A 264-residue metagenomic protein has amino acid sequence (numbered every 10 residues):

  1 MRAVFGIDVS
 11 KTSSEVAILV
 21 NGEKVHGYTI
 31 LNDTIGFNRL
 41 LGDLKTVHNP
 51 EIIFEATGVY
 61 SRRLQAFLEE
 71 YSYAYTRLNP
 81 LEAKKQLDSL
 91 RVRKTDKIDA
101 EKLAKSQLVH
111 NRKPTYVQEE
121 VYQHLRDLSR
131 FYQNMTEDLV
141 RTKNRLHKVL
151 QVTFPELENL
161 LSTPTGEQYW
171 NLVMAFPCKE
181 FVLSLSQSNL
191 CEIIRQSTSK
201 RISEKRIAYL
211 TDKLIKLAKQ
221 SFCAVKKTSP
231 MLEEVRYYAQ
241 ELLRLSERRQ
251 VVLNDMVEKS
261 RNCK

Functional and structural regions predicted by a protein language model:
M1-K264: A detector of single, family-specific signature residues that are central to catalytic or substrate-handling motifs
